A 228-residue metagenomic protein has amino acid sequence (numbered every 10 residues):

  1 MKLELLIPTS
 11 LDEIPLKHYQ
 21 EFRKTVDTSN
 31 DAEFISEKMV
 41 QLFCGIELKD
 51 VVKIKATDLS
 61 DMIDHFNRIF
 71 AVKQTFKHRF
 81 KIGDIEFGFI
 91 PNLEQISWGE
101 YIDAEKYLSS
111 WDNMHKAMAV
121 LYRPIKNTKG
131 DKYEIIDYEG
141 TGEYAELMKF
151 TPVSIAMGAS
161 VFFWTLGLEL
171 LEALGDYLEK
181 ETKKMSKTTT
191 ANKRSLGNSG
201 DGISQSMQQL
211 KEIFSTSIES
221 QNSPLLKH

Functional and structural regions predicted by a protein language model:
M1-H228: Charged interaction scaffolds used for protein-protein
